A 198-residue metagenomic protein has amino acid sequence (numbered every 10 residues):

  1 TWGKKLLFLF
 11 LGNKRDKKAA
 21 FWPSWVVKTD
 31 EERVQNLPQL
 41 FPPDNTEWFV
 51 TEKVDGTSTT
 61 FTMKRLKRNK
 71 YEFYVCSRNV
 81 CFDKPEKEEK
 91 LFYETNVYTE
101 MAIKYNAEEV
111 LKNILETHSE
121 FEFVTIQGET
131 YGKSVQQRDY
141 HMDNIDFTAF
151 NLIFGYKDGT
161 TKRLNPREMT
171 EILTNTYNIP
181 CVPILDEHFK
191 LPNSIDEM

Functional and structural regions predicted by a protein language model:
T1-M198: Core nucleotide-handling region used for phosphoryl-transfer chemistry
